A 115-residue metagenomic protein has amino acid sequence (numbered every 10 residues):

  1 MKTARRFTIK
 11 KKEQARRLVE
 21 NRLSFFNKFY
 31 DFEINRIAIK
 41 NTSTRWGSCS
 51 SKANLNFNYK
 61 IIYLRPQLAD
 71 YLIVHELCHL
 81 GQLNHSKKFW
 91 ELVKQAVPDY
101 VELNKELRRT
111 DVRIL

Functional and structural regions predicted by a protein language model:
M1-Y71, L80-L115: Active-site-proximal or metal-binding-adjacent scaffold patches in catalytic folds
E76: Walker B catalytic acidic pair
